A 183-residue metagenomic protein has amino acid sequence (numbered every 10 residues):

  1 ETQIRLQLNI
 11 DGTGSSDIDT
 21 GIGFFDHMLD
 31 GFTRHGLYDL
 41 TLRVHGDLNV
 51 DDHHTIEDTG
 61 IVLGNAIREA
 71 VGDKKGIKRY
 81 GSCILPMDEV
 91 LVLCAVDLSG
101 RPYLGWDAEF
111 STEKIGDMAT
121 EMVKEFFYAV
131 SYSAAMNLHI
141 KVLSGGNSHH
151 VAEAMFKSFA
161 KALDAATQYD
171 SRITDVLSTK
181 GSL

Functional and structural regions predicted by a protein language model:
E1-L183: N-terminal intrinsically disordered, cationic/polar leader segments that include organellar targeting peptides
